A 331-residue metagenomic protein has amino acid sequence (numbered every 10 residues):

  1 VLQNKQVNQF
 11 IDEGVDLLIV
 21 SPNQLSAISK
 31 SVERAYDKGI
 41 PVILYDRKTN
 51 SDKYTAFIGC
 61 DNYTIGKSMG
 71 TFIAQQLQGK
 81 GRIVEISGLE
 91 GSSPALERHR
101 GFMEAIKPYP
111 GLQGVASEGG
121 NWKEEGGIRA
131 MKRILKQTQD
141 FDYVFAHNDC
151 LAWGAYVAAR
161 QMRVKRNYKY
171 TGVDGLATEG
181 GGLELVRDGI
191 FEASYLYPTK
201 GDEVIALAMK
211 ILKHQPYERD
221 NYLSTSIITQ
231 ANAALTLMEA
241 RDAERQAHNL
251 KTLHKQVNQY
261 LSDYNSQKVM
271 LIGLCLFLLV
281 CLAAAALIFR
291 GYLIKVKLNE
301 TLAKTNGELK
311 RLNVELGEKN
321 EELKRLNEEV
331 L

Functional and structural regions predicted by a protein language model:
V1, E85, I106-E124: Short beta-strand elements in bilobed, periplasmic/extracellular small-molecule ligand-binding domains
Q3, I58-I83, G126-M131, A152 (+2 more regions): Hydrophobic alpha-helical segments within soluble ligand-binding/sensing domains
V7-Y36, F102, V115-A116, G120-E184 (+1 more regions): Hydrophobic alpha-helical
L17, P22, A56, R82-E90: Short beta-strand segments enriched in small/hydrophobic residues
L25-T64, Q75, R82, L176-L185: Flexible loop/hinge segments that line or gate small-molecule binding clefts
I65-M69, S93-L112, A130, G154-A158: Short, solvent-exposed amphipathic alpha-helices that sit in or adjacent to ligand/effector-binding or catalytic
E90, P94, A105-I106, G201-L271 (+1 more regions): Hinge/cleft segment of the Venus flytrap/periplasmic-binding protein
V257-T305, L309-L312, L316-K319, L323: Alpha-helical transmembrane signal-anchor helices
